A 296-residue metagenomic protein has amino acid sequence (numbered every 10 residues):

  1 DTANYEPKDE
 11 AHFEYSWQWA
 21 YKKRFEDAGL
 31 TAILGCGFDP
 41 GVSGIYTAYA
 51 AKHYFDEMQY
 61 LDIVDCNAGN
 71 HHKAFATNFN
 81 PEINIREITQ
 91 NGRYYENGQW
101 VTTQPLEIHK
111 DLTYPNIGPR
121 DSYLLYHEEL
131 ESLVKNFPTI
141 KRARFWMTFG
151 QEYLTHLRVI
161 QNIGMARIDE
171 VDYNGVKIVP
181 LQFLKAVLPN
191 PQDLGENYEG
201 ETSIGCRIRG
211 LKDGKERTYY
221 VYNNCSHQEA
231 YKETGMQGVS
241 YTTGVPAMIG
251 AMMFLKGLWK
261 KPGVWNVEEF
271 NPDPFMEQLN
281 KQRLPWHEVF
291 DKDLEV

Functional and structural regions predicted by a protein language model:
D1-T31: Rossmann-fold NAD(P)-binding glycine/threonine-rich loop
A3-E6, F38, C66-A68: Short "lid" loop at the C-terminus of a central beta-strand within the Rossmann-like core of SAM-dependent
E10, G35-D39, S122: Glycine- and other small-residue-rich loops at beta-strand/loop junctions that grip anionic moieties
Y15-W19, G44, T202-I204: Short, surface-exposed alpha-helical segments at coil->helix boundaries
A28-L30, L34, Q59-L61: Generic beta-strand structural signal
G35-P40, V239-T243: Active-site nucleophile and cofactor-binding loops and adjacent substrate-binding regions of central metabolic enzymes
V42-F55: Active-site-proximal alpha-helical scaffold in enzymes
K52-V296: C-terminal catalytic/substrate-binding lobe primarily of soluble NAD(P)-dependent oxidoreductases
